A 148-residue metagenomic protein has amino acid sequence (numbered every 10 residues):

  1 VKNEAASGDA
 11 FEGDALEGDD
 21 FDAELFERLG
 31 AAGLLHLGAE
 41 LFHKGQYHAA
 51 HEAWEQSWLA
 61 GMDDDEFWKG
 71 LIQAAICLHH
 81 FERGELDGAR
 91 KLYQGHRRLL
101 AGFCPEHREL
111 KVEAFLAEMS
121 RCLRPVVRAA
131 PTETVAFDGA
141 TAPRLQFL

Functional and structural regions predicted by a protein language model:
V1-D63, R97-L148: N-terminal alpha-helical interaction modules that lie
K69-G70, H107: Alpha-solenoid helical repeat scaffolds
C77-H79, R121: Tandem amphipathic alpha-helical repeat scaffolds
R83-R90: Short coil/turn connectors between adjacent alpha-helices in alpha-solenoid helical repeat scaffolds
